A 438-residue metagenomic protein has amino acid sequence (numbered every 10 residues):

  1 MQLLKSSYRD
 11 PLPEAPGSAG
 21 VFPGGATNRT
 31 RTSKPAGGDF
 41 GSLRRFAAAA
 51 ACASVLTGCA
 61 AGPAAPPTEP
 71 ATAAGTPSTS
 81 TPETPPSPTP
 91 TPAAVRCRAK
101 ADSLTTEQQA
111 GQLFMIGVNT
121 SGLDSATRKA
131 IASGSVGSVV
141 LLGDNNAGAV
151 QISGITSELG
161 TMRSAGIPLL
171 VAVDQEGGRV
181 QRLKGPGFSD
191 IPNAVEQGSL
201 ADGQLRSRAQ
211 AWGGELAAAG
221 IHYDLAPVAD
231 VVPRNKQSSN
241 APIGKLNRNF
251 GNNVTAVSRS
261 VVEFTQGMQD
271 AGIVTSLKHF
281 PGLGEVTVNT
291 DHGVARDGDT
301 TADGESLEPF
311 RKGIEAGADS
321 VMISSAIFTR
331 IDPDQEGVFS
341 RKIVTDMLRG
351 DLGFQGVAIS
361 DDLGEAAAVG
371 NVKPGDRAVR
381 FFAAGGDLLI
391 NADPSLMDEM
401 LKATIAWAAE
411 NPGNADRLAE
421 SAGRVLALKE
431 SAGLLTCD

Functional and structural regions predicted by a protein language model:
S7-G17, V21-A47: Bacterial N-terminal signal peptides that target proteins for export
F46-A47, C59-D102, L435-D438: N-terminal low-complexity, Pro/Thr-rich disordered segments that flank secretion/membrane-targeting signals
A49-G58, D174: Bacterial N-terminal signal peptides
T105, A147-L159, A256-G413: Second-shell residues forming the walls of enzyme active-site clefts
G111-V118, G137-L141, L169-Q175, Y223-P227 (+5 more regions): Hydrophobic faces of well-ordered beta-strands that scaffold small-molecule active sites in alpha/beta enzyme cores
S121-A132, L205-G213, L307-P309, K373-A378: Short, acidic/polar
M162-F188, R208-N235, V257-P281: Glycine-rich, aromatic-flanked loop segments that form ligand/cofactor-binding clefts across common enzyme folds
A408, P412-C437: Mid-to-C-terminal alpha-helical segments outside catalytic/metal-binding sites
